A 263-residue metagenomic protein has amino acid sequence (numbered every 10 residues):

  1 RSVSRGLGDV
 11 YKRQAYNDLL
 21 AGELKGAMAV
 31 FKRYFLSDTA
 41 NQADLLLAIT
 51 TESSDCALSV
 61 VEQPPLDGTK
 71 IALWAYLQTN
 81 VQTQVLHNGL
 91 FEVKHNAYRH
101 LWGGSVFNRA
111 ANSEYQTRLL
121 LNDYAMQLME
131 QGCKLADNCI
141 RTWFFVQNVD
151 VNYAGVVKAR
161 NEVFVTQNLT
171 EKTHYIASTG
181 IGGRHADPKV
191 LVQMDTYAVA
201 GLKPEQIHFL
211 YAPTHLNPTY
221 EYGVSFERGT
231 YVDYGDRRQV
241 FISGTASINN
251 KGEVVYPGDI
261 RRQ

Functional and structural regions predicted by a protein language model:
R1-Q14: Single conserved hydrophobic/aromatic residue that forms the stacking wall/gate of nucleotide- or nucleobase-binding
K12-L20, T117-L128: Short, hydrophobic/amphipathic alpha-helical packing segments that form internal helix faces or helix-helix interfaces
D18-A29, L128-C139: Phosphate/pyrophosphate-binding loops at sites that engage ATP/ADP/AMP, CoA/4′-phosphopantetheine, polyphosphate
V30-S37, R141-N148: Short glycine-rich or small-residue beta-strand-to-loop segments that form or flank ligand, phosphate, metal/Fe-S
F31-Q78, A154-V199: Short, conserved loop-to-beta-strand elements that form functional interface hotspots
Y76-H95, G183, P188-V240: Surface-exposed beta-loop interaction hotspot
V93-R99, R118: Cyclic-dinucleotide signaling modules
